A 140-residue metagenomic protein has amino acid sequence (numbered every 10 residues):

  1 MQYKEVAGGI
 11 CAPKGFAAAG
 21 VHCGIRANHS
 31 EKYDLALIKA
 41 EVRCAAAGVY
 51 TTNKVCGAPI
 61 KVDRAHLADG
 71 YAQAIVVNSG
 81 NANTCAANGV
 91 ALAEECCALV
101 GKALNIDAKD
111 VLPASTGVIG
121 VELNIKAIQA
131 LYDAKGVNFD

Functional and structural regions predicted by a protein language model:
M1-T51, V55: N-terminal amphipathic/basic leader segments beginning at the initiator methionine
S30, N53, I60, A86-A93 (+2 more regions): Generic structural signal for well-ordered, non-membrane alpha-helical segments in soluble metabolic enzymes
E31-D34, C56-G57, D69-A74, I106-D110: Short coil/turn connectors at secondary-structure junctions
I38-K39, V76-N78, P113-S115: Short beta-strand segments
V42, A65, G80-A82, T116-V118: Short, ordered loop/turn segments at secondary-structure junctions
A45-A47, D69-G70, N83-A87, G120-L123: Short active-site-adjacent helix-start/loop capping segments
V76-N105: Alpha-helical support elements that line or immediately flank enzyme active sites and cofactor-binding pockets
E94-E95, L99-D140: Glycine-rich, mobile lid/loop segments that gate access to catalytic sites or pores
